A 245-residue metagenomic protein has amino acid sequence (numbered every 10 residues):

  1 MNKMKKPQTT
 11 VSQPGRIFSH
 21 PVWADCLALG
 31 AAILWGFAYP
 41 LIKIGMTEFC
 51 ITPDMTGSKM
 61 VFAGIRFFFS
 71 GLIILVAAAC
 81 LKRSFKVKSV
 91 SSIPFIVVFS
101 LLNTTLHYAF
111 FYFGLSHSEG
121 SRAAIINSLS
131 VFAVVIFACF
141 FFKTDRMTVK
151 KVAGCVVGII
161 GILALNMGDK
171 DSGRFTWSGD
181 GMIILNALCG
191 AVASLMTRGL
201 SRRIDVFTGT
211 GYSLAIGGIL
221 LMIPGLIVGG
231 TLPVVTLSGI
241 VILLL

Functional and structural regions predicted by a protein language model:
N2-G64, L101, G173-G199, L243: Glycine-/small-residue-enriched transmembrane alpha-helix faces in small-molecule transporters and effluxers
A28, V90-V98, R146-I159, D180 (+1 more regions): Cytoplasmic-side transmembrane-helix entry/capping segments in multi-pass membrane proteins
I33-G36, P40, F68, L75 (+6 more regions): Hydrophobic/small/kink-forming positions within alpha-helical transmembrane segments of polytopic membrane proteins
A38, L75, A79-A123, N127 (+1 more regions): Specific transmembrane alpha-helical segments of multi-pass solute transporters/efflux pumps, especially DMT/EamA
G45, F62, G114, F140-K143 (+5 more regions): Hydrophobic/aromatic residues within transmembrane alpha-helices of multi-pass small-molecule transporters
F49-V61, A109-N127, R202-T208: Structural motif at transmembrane-helix junctions in multi-pass transporters
I74, I136-F137, M147-D169, A215 (+1 more regions): Hydrophobic transmembrane alpha-helices of multi-pass small-molecule transport proteins
A124-N127, K143-A164, G173-D180, T236-L237: Loop-to-transmembrane alpha-helix entry segments
